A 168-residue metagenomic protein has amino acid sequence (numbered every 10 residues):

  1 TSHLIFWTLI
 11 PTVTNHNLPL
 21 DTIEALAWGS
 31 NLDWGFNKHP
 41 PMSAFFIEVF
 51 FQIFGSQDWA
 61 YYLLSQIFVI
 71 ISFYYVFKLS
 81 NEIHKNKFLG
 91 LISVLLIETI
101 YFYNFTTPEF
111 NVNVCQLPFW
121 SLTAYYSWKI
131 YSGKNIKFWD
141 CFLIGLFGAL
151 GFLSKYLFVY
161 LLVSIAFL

Functional and structural regions predicted by a protein language model:
S2, G90-E98, G148, F152: Short helix- or helix-capping micro-motifs that position conserved polar/aromatic residues at function-defining sites
I10-A25, G35-V49, G55-A60, N113: Extracytoplasmic catalytic/substrate-binding loops of multi-pass membrane glycan-assembly enzymes
N31, W139-Y156: Membrane-interface alpha helices of multi-pass inner-membrane proteins
I47-F51, Y62-Y75, Q116-F119: Transmembrane alpha-helices of multi-pass, membrane-embedded glycan-processing enzymes that use lipid-linked
V76-T99, L117-P118: Transmembrane-helix signature of polytopic, membrane-embedded enzymes that assemble or transfer cell-envelope glycans
E82-H84, T123-D140: Membrane-interface transmembrane helices that cradle and orient dolichyl/undecaprenyl
F105-Q116: Short acidic/glycine- and proline-prone juxtamembrane loop motifs at membrane-interface regions of multi-pass membrane
S132-G133, L161-L168: Perimembrane helix-loop-helix junctions
